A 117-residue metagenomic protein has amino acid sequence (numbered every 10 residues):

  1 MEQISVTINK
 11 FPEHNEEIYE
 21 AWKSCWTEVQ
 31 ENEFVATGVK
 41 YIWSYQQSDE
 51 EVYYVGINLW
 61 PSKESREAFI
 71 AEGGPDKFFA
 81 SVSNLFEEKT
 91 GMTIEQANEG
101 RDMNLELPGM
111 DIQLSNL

Functional and structural regions predicted by a protein language model:
M1-Q3, L107-L117: Eukaryotic N-terminal low-complexity, Ser/Thr- and Lys/Arg-rich leader segments that predominantly function as
E2-K10, V55: Active-site-flanking beta-strand signature of metal-NTP-handling nucleotidyl enzymes and homologous cyclase-like
I8-P12, W60-P61: Short, histidine-centered active-site or binding-site loop motifs used for metal coordination, general acid-base
K10-S24: Short, surface-exposed ligand-recognition loops at beta-strand->loop->(often short) alpha-helix junctions that present
C25-Y41, D49, L59-R101, Q113-L117: An amphipathic, aromatic/His-enriched active-site/gating alpha helix that lines ligand/cofactor pockets
S44: GIY-YIG nuclease catalytic motif and its immediate N-terminal context
E50-Y54: A short, glycine/Asx- and small/polar-enriched loop/turn that sits immediately N-terminal to a beta-strand
